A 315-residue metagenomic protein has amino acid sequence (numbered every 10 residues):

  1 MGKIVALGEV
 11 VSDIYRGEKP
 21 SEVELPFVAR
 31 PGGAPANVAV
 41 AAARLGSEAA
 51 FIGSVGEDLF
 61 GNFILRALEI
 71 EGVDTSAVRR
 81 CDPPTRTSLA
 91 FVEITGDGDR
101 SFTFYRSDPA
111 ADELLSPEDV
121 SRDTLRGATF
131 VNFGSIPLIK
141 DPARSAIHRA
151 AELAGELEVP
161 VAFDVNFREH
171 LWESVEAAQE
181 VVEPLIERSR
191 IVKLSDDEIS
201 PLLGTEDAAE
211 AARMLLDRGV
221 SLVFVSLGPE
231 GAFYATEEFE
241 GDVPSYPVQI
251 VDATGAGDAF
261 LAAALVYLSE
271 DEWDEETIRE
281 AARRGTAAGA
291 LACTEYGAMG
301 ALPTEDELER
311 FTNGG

Functional and structural regions predicted by a protein language model:
M1-D74, T95: Glycine-rich phosphate/adenosyl-contacting loop at the front of the ribokinase-like
M1-V5, E152-L153, G204-G315: Conserved phosphate-binding/catalytic region of the ribokinase-like
A6-L7, A77, V161-F163, K193-L194 (+1 more regions): General beta-strand structural signal in soluble alpha/beta enzymes
V10, V165, A259: Active-site metal-binding loops of divalent metal-dependent hydrolases
V40, L89-E93, G231-Y234: Short beta-strand scaffold segments in enzyme catalytic cores
E48-F133, R310-G315: Conserved N-terminal subdomain of the carbohydrate kinase-like
F133-R213, E230-G231: Conserved beta-alpha-beta core of the PfkB/ribokinase-like small-molecule kinase fold
